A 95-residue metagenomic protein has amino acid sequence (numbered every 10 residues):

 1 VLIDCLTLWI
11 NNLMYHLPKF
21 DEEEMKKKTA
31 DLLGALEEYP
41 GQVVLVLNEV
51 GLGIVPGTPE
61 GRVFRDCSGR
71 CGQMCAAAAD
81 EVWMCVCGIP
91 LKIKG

Functional and structural regions predicted by a protein language model:
C5: Functionally engaged cysteine thiol sites
L8-G95: Replace "adjacent to P-loop NTPase cores in ATP/GTP-dependent enzymes" with "adjacent to NTP-binding cores
